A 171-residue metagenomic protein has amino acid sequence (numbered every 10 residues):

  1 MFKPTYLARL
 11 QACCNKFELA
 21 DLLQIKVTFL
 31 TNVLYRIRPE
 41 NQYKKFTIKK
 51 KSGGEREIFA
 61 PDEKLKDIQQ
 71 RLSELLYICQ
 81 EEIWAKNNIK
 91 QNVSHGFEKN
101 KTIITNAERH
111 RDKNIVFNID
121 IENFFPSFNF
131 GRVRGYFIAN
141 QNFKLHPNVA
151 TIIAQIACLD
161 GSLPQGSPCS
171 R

Functional and structural regions predicted by a protein language model:
M1-K51: Non-catalytic, polymerase-adjacent accessory regions of viral genome-replication enzymes
T5-Y6, F59-E63, S167-C169: A short, highly charged nucleic-acid-interacting micro-segment common to nuclease and nuclease-linked defense proteins
K16, V27-T31, L65, Q69 (+2 more regions): Alpha-helix initiation and N-capping motif
L23, L76, Q141-F143: A broad structural signal for alpha-helix termini and local helix breaks/kinks
V33, E108-R171: Conserved polymerase palm-domain catalytic core
K44, R56, K113-F117: A generic secondary-structure signal marking the coil-to-beta-strand transition
T47-H95, I138, N148-G161: Glycine/proline-rich, flexible active-site/cofactor-binding loop segments that harbor closely spaced acidic
L65-N118, N123, P164, P168-R171: Active-site-proximal segment of RNA-dependent polymerases
